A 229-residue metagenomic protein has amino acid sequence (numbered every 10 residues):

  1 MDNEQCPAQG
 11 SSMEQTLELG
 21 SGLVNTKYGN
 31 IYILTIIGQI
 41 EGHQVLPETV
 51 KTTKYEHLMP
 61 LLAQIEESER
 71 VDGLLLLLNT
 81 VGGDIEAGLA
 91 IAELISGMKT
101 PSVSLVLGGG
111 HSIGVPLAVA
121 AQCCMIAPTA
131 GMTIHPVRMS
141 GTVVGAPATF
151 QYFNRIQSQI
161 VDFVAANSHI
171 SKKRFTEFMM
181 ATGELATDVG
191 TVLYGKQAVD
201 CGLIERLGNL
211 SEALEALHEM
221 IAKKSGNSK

Functional and structural regions predicted by a protein language model:
M1-L105, G109-V115, A120-H135, M139-K229: N-terminal organellar transit peptides
